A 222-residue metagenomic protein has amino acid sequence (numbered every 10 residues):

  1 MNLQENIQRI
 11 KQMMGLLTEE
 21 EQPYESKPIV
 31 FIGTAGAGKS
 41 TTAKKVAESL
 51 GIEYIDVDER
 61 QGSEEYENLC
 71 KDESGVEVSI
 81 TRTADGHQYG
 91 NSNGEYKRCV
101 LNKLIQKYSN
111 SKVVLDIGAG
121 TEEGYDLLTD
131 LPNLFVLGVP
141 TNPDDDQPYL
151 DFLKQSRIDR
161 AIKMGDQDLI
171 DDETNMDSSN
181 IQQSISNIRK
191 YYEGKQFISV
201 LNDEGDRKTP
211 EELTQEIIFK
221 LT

Functional and structural regions predicted by a protein language model:
E21-S26: Phosphate-binding P-loop
F31: Hydrophobic anchor at the beta1->P-loop junction of P-loop NTPases
G36: Walker A (P-loop) phosphate-binding loop of P-loop NTPases
K39: Conserved lysine of the Walker
T42: Hydrophobic positions on the alpha1 helix immediately C-terminal to the Walker A/P-loop
E59-L127: ATP-dependent small-molecule kinase phosphotransfer cores that center on conserved nucleotide phosphate-binding segments
D130-A161: Conserved phosphate-donor/acceptor-positioning beta-strand/loop module used by diverse small-molecule
I158-L221: Small-molecule kinase domains that catalyze NTP-dependent phosphoryl transfer to phosphate-bearing small molecules
